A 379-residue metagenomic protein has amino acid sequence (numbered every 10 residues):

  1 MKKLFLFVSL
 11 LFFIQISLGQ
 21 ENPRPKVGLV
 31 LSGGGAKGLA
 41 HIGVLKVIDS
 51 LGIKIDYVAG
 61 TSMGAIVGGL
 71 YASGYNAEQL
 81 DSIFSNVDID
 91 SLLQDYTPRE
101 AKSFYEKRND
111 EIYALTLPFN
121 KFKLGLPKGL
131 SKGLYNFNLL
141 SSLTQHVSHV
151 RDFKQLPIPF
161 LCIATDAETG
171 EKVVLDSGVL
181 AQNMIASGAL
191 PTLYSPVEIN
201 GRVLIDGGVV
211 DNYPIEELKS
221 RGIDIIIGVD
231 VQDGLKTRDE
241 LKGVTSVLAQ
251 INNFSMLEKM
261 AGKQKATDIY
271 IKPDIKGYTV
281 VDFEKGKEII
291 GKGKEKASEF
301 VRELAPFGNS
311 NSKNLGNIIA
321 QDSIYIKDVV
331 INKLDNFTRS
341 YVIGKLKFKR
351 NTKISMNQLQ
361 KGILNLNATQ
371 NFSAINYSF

Functional and structural regions predicted by a protein language model:
L4-I16: Sec-dependent N-terminal signal peptides
G19-T61, G69-I375, F379: Patatin-like phospholipase
